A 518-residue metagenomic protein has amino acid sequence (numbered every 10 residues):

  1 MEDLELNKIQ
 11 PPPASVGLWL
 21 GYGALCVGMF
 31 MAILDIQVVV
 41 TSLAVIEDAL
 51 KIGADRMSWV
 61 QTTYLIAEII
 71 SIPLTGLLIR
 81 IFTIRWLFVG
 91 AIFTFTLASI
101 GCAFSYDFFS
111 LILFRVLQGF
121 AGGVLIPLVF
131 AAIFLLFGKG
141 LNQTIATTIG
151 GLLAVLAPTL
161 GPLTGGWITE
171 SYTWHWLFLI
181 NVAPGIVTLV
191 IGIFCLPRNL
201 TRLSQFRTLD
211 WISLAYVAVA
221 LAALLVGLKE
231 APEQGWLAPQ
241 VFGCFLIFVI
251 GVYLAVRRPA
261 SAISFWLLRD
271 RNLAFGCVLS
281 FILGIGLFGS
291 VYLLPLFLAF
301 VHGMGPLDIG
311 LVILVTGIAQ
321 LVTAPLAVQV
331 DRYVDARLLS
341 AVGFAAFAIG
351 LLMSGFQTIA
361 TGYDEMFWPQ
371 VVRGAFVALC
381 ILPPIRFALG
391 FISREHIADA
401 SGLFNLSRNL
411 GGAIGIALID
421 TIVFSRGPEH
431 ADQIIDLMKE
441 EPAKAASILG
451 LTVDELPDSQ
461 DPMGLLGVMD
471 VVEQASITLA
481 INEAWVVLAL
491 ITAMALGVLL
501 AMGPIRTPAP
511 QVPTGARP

Functional and structural regions predicted by a protein language model:
N7, P11, R56, V187 (+4 more regions): Hydrophobic transmembrane architecture of multi-pass small-molecule transporters
G17-T41, L50, A54-Q61, G76 (+8 more regions): 12-transmembrane solute porter fold
T41, L74-I212, P239: Helix-loop-helix hairpins in multi-pass membrane proteins, especially solute transporters
Y64-S71, A121, L153-A157, A319-Q320 (+2 more regions): MFS transmembrane alpha-helix packing/gate-lining sites
I69, T96-L97, V182-L189, A348-I349 (+1 more regions): Small-residue-rich packing faces within the transmembrane alpha-helices of Major Facilitator Superfamily
S105-Y106, G138, C195-R198, P232-E233 (+5 more regions): Short helix-capping/hinge motifs at transmembrane helix termini and TM-loop junctions
T148, E170-S280, G286, M304-G305 (+4 more regions): Hydrophobic transmembrane-helix bundles of small-molecule transporters
